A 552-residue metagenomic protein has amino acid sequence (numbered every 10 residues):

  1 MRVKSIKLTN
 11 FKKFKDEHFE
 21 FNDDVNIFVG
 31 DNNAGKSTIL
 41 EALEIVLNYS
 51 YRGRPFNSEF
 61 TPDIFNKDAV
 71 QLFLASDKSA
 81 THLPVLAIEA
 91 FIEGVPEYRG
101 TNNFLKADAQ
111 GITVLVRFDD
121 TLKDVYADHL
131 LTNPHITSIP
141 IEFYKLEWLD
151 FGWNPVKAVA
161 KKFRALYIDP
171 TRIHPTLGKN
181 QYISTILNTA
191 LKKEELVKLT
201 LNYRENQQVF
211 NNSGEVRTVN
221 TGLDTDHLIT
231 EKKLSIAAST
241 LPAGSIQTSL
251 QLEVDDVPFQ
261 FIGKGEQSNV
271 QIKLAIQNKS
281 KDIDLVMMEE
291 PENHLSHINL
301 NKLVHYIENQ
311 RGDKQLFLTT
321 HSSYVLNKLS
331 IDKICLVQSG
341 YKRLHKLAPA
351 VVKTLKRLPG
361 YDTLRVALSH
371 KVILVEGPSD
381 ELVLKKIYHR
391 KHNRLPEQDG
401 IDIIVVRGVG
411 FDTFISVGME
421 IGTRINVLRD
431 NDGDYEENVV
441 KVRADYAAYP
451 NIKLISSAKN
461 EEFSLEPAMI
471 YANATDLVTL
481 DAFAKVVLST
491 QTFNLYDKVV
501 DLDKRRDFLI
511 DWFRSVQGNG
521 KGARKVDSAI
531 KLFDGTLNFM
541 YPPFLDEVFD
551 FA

Functional and structural regions predicted by a protein language model:
M1-N48, S245-V366, E381-K385, H389 (+2 more regions): Switch/communication elements of ASCE P-loop NTPase nucleotide-binding domains
A42-K106: Conserved P-loop NTP-binding catalytic core
P62-K78, P349-L368: Surface-exposed acidic, glycine/proline-enriched linker/cap segments that occur as 15-30-residue helix-coil
S79-L83, F104-A107, I276-K281, E308-G312 (+2 more regions): Conserved catalytic network of the ASCE P-loop NTPase/AAA+ motor domain
E93-G214: Electropositive, glycine-dotted interaction segments that contact anionic polymers or phosphate-rich ligands
G94-P96, R117-L122, G152-W153, E292 (+5 more regions): Conserved nucleotide-binding/hydrolysis micro-motifs of P-loop NTPases
L187-V270, L274-L285: Extended helical coiled-coil dimerization/tether regions that scaffold and oligomerize large DNA-maintenance assemblies
D362-V372, E381-A552: Acidic, Mg2+-coordinating catalytic modules of nucleic-acid enzymes
